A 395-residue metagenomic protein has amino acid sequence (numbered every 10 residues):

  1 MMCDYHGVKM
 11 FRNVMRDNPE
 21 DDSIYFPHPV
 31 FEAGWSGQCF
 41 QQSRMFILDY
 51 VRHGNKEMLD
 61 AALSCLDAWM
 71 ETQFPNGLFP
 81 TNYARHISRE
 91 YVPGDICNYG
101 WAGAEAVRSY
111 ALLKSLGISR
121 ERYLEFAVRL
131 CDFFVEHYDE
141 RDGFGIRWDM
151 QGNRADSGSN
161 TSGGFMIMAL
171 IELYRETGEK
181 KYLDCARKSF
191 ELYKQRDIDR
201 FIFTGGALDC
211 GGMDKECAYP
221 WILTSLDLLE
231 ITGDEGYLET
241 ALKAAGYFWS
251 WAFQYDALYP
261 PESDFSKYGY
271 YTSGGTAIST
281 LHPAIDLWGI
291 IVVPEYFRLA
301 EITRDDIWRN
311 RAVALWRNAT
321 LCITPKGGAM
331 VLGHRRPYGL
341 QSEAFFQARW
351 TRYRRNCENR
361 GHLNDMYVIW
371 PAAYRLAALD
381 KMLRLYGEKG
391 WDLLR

Functional and structural regions predicted by a protein language model:
M1-R395: Glycan-recognition and catalytic cores of secretory/periplasmic carbohydrate-active enzymes
